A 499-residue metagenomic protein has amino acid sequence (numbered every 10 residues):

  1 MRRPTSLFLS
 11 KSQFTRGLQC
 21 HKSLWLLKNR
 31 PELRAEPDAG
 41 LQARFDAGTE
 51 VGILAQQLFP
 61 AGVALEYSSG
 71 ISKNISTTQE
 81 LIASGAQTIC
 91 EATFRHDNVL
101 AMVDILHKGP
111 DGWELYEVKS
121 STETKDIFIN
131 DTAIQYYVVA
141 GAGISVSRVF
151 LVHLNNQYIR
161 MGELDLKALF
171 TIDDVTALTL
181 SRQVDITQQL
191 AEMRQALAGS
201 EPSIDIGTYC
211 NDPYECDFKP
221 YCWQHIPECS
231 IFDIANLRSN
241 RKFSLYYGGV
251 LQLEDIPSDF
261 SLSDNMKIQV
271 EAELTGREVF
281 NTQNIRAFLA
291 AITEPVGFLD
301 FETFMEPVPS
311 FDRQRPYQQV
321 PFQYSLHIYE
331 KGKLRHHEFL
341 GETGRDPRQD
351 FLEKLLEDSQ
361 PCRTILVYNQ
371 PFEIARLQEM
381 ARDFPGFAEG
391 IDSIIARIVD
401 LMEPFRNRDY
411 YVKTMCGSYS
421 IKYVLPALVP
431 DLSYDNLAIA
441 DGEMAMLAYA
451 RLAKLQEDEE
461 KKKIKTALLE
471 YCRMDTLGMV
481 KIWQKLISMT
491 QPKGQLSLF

Functional and structural regions predicted by a protein language model:
M1-D111, S239-T275: Metal-dependent nuclease catalytic cores that hydrolyze phosphodiester bonds in DNA/RNA, characterized by
A86-A92, H96, L100-D104, L115-V118 (+2 more regions): Conserved DEDDh/DEDDy metal-dependent 3′-5′ exonuclease domain
F94, Q283-P361, R382: Conserved RNase H-like, two-metal-ion catalytic cores of nucleic-acid enzymes
K108-G112, H225, Y247, Y329-G332: Short acidic-glycine loop/turn motifs at beta-strand connectors
Q157-E228, G248, C416, V424-F499: Acidic, Mg2+-coordinating catalytic module of metal-dependent nucleases/exonucleases that use a two-metal-ion mechanism
I204-P213, D217-D255, A287, V296 (+4 more regions): Helix-loop elements that line ligand-binding/catalytic pockets
C216, L299-F301, V367-Q370: Short His-Asn-centered micro-motif
V250-V308: Long, highly charged low-complexity segments
